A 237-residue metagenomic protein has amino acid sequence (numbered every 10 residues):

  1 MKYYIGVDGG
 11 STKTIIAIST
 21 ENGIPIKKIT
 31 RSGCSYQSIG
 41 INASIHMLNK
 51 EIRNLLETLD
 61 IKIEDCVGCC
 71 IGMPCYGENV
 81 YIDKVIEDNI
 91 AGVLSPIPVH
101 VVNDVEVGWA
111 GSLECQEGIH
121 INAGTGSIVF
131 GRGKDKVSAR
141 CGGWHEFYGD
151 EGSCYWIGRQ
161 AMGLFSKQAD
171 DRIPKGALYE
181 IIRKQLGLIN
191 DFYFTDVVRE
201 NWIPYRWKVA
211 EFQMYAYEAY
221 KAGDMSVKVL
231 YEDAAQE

Functional and structural regions predicted by a protein language model:
M1, P96-I121, V137: Conserved phosphate-binding catalytic cores of ATP/NTP-utilizing and phosphoryl-transfer enzymes
K2-D8, C66-C70, G118-N122, V129: Short glycine-aspartate micro-motif
Y3-K50, S138-A139, G143: Short glycine-rich, Thr/Ser-proximal phosphate-binding strand/loop in the N-terminal lobe of ATP-dependent enzymes
K13, P74-N79, Y231, E237: Glycine-rich phosphate-binding loops at beta-strand->alpha-helix junctions
T14-I18, A110, S127-R132: Short beta-strand scaffold segments in enzyme catalytic cores
A43, N190-Q236: Adenine-nucleotide phosphate-binding core of ATP-dependent small-molecule kinases
L55-V93, P98, S112-L113, V198: Short beta-strand-loop/turn "lid" adjacent to the catalytic site in phosphate-handling enzymes
V137-L188: Glycine-rich phosphate-binding loop plus the immediately following alpha-helix
